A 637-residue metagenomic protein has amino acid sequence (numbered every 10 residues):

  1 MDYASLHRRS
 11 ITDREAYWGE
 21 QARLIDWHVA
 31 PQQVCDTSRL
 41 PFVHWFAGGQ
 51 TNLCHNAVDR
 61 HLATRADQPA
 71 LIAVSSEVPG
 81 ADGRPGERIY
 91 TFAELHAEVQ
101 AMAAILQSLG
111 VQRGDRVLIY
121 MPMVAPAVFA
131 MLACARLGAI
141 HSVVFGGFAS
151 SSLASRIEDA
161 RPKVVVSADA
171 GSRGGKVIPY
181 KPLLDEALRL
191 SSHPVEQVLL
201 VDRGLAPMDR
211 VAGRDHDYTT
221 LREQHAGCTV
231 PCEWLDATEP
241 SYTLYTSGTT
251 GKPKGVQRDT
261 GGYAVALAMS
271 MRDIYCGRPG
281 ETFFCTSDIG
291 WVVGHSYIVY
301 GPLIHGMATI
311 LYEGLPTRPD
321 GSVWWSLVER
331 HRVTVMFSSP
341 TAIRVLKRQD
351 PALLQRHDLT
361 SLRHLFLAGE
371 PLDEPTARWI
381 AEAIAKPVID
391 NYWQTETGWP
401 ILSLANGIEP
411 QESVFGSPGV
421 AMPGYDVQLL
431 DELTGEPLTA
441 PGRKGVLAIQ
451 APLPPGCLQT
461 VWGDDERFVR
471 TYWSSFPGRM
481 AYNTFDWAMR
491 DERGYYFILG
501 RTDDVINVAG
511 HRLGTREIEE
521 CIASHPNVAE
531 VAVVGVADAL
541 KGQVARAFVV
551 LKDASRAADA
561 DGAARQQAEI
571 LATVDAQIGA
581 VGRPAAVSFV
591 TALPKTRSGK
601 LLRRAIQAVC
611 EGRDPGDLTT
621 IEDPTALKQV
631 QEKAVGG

Functional and structural regions predicted by a protein language model:
C54-H55, L71-L132, A149-A154, G213-T220 (+1 more regions): Conserved AMP-binding/adenylate-forming core of the ANL superfamily
D67-P69, V198-V201, L205, R210-Y245 (+5 more regions): Conserved pre-ATP/AMP-binding loop-to-beta segment of ANL
E77-R84, V164-A237, D350: ANL superfamily adenylate-forming
V144-A170, L184, E329, M336 (+7 more regions): AMP-binding/adenylate-forming catalytic core of the ANL superfamily
E196, L200-D202, A576-L601, D614-G636: AMP-binding/adenylate-forming catalytic domain of the ANL superfamily
H216, Y300, I304-M307, T334-S338 (+3 more regions): Gly/Ser/Thr-rich phosphate-binding loop
A264-T282, V292-T334, R348-P351: Conserved AMP-binding/adenylation subdomain of ANL enzymes
V420-G424, G435-S474, L513, D614: Conserved ATP/PPi-binding loop(s) of AMP-dependent carboxylate-activating enzymes
